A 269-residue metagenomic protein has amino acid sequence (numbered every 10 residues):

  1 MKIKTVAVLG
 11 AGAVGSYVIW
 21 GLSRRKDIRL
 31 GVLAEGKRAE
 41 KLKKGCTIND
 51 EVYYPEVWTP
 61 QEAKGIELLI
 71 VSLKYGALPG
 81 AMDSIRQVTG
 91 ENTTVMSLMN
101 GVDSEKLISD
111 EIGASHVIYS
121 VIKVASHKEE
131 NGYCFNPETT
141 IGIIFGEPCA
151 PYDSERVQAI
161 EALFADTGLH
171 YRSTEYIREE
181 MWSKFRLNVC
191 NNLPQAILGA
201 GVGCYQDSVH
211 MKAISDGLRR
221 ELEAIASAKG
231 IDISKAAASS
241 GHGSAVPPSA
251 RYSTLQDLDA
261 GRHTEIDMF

Functional and structural regions predicted by a protein language model:
M1-Y54: NAD(P)+-binding Rossmann beta1-loop-alpha1 motif at the extreme N-terminus of oxidoreductases
K2, Q158, A165-D166, D216-F269: NAD(P)-dependent Rossmann-like dehydrogenase/reductase catalytic/cofactor-binding core
I3-K4, E67, I141: Nucleotide donor/acceptor-binding cores
V6, R29-L30, V95, V117 (+1 more regions): Hydrophobic anchor at the start of a short beta-strand that flanks the dinucleotide cofactor-binding loop
N49-C134: Rossmann-like NAD(P)(H) cofactor-binding subdomain of soluble oxidoreductases
N100-K184, C190: Rossmann-fold dinucleotide-binding core
C134-E147, L198-Q206, A250-A260: Helix-loop-beta segment of a Rossmann-like dinucleotide-binding subdomain
R178-Q206, H210-E223, S249: Active-site-proximal catalytic alpha-helix in oxidoreductases
